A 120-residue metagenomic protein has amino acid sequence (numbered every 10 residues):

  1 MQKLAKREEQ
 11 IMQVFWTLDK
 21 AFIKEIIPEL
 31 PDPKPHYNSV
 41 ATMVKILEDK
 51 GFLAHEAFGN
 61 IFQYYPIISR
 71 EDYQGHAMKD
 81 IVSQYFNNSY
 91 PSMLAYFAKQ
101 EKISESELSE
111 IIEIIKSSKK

Functional and structural regions predicted by a protein language model:
L4-R7, F58-A77: Short, cationic-aromatic polyanion-contact patches
E9-V14, E25: Pre-recognition alpha-helix immediately N-terminal to the DNA-recognition helix within helix-turn-helix or winged-helix
F15-D19, I68: Short helix-capping/hinge SLiMs at alpha-helix to coil transitions
K20-E29: Short acidic, hydrophobic short linear motifs in intrinsically disordered regions
A41-K45: Short, hydrophobic-biased segments on the C-terminal half of alpha helices that form "recognition helices"
G51: Glycine-centered, phosphate/nucleic-acid-interacting loop/turn motifs that mediate DNA/RNA or nucleotide
H55: Short beta-strand "wing" residues that participate in macromolecule-binding interfaces
H76-S117: Amphipathic alpha-helical dimerization/coiled-coil segments that flank or bridge DNA-binding/regulatory modules
